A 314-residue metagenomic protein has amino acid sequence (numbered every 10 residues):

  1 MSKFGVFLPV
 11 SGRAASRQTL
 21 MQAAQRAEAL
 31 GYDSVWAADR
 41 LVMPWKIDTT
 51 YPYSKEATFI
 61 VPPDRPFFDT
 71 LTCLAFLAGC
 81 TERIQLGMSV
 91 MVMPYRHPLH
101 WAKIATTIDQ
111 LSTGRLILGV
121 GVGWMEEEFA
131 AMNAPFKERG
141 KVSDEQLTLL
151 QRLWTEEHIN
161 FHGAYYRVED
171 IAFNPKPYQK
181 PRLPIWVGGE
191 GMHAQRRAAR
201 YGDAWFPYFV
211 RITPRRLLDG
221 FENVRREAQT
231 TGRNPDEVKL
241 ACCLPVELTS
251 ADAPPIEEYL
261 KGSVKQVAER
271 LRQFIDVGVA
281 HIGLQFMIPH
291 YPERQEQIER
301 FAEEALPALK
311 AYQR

Functional and structural regions predicted by a protein language model:
M1-R314: Active-site-adjacent structural elements that line small-molecule/cofactor binding pockets in enzymes
